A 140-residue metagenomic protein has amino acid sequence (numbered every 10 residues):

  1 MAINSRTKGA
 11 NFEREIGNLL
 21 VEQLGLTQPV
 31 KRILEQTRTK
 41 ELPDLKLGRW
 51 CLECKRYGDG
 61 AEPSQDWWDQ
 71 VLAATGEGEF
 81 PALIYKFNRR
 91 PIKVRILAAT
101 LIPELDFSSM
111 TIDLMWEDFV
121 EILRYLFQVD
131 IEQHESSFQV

Functional and structural regions predicted by a protein language model:
M1-V140: Catalytic phosphate/metal-binding cores of nucleic-acid and nucleotide-processing enzymes, i.e., regions that mediate
